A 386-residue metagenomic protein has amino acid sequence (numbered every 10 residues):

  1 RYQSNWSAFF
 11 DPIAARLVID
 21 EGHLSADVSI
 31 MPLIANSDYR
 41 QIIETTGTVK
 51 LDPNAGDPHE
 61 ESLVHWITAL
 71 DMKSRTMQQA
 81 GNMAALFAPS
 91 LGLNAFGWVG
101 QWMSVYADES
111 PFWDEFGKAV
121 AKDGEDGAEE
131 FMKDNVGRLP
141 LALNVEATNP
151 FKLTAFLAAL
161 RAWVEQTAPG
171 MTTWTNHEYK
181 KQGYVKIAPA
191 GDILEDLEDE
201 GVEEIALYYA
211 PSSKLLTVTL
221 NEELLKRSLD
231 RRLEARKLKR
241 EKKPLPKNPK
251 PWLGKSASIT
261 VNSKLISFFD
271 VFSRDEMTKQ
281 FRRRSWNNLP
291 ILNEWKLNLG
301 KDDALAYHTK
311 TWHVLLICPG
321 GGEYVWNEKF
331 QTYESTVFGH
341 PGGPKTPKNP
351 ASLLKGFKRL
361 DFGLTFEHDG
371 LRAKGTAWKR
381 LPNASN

Functional and structural regions predicted by a protein language model:
R1-N386: Signature of soluble extracytoplasmic/periplasmic domains of secreted precursors and cell-surface proteins
